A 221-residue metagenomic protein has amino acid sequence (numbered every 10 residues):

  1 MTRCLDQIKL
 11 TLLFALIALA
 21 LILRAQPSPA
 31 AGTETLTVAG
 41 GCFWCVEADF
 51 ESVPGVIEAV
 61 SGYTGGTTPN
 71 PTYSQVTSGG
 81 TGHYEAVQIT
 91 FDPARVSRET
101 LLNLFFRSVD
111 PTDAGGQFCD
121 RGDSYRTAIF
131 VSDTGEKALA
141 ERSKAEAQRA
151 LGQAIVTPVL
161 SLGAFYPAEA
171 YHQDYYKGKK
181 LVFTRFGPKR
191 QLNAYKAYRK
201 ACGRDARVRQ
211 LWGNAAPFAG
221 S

Functional and structural regions predicted by a protein language model:
T2-L5, L13, L21-S221: Flexible coil/turn and secondary-structure edge motifs
